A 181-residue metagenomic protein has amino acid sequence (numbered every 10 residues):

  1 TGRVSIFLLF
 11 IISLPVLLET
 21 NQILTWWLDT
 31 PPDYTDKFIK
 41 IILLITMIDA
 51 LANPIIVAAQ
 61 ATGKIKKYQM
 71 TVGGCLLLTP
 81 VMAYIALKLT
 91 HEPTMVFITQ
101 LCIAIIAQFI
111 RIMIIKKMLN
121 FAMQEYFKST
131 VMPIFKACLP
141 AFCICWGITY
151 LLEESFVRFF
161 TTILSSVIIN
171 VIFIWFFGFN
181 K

Functional and structural regions predicted by a protein language model:
T1-G73: Specific pore-lining/lateral-gate transmembrane helices of multi-pass inner-membrane transport and insertion machines
T1-L8, K128, M132-A137: Alpha-helical transmembrane segments of multi-pass membrane proteins
L9, S13, Q22, T46 (+4 more regions): Residue-level recognition of pore/gate-forming positions within transmembrane alpha-helices of multi-pass
S13-N21, W26, F38-I41, P80 (+7 more regions): Membrane-embedded alpha-helical segments of multi-pass transporters/permeases
D36-I39, M132, T161: Alpha-helical transmembrane segments of integral membrane proteins, emphasizing hydrophobic/aromatic residues
I55-G63, M113-S129: Alpha-helical transmembrane segments
K66, V72-F109, K116-K117, F121-Q124 (+1 more regions): Membrane-interface helix-loop junctions in multi-pass transport and translocation proteins
